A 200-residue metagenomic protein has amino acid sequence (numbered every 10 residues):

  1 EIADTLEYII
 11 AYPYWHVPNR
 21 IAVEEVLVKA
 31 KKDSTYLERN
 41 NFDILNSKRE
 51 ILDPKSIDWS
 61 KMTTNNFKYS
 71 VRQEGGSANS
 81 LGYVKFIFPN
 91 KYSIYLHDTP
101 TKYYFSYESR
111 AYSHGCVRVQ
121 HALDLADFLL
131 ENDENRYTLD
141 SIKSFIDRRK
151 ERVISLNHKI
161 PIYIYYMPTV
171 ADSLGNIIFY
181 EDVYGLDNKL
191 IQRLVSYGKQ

Functional and structural regions predicted by a protein language model:
E1-Q200: Well-ordered beta-sheet/strand-loop patches within structured domains
